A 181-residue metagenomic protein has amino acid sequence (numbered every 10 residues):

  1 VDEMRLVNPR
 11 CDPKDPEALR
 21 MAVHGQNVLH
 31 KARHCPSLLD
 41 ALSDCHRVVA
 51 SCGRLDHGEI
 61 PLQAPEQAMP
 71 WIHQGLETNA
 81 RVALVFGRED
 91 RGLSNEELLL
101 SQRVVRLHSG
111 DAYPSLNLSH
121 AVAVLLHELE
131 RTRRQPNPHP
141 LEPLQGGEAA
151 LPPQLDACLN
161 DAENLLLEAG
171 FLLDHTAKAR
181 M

Functional and structural regions predicted by a protein language model:
V1-M181: Post-transcriptional modification and biogenesis factors for structured RNAs of the translation apparatus
